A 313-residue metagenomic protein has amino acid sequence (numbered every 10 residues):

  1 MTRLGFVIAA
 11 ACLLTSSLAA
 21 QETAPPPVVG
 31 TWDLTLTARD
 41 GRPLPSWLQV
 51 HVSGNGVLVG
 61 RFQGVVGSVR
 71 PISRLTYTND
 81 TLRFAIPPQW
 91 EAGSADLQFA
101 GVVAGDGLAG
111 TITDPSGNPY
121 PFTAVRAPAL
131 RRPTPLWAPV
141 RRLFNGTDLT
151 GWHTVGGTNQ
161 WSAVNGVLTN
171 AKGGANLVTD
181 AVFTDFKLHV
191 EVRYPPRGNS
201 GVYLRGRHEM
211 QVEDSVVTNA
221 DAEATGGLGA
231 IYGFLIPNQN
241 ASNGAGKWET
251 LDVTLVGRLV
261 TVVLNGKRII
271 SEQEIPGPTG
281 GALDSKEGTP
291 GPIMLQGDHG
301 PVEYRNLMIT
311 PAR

Functional and structural regions predicted by a protein language model:
M1-T2: N-terminal secretory signal peptides that target proteins for export/translocation
G5-S16: Bacterial N-terminal signal peptides
E22-T23, P27-T31, L36-R313: Carbohydrate-interacting regions of secretory-pathway proteins
